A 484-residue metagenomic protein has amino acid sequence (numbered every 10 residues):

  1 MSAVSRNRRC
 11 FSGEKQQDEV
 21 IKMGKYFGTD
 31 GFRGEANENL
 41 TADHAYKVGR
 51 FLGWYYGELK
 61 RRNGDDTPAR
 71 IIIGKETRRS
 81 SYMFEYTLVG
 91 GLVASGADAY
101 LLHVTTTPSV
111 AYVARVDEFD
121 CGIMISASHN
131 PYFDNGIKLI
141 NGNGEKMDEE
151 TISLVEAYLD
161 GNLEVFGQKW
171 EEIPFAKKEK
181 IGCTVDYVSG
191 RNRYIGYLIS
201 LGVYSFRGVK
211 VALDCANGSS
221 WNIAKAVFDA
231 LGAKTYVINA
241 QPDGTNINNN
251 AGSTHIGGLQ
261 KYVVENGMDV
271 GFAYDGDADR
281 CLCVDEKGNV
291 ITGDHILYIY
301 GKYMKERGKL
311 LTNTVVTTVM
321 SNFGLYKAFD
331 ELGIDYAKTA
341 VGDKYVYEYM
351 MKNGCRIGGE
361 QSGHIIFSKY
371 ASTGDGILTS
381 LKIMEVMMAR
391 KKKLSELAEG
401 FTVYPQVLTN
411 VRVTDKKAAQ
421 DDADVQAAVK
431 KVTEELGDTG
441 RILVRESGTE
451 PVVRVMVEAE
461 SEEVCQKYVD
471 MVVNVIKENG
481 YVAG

Functional and structural regions predicted by a protein language model:
R8-K22: Short, Lys/Arg-enriched N-terminal segments with co-localized hydrophobic residues within the first ~10-30 amino acids
E19-G90, A94-S95, T184-V211, K417-D421: An N-terminal, well-structured beta->alpha segment
E35, N135-N266, G484: Gly/Ser/Thr-enriched, mixed-charge loops and adjacent short helices that form phosphate/oxyanion-binding elements
R62, R70-D134, A226-V284: N-terminal small/polar loop signature for handling phosphorylated ligands or for N-terminal nucleophile
K146-D148, V237, N289-G308, G376-E385: Gly/Ser/Thr-rich active-site loops/lids in small-molecule metabolic enzymes that frequently grip phosphoryl groups
S153-I195, S200, E286-G359, I366-F367: Proline/glycine-rich low-complexity loops and linkers
V270, R307-G484: Phosphate-binding and adjacent anionic-ligand microenvironments
